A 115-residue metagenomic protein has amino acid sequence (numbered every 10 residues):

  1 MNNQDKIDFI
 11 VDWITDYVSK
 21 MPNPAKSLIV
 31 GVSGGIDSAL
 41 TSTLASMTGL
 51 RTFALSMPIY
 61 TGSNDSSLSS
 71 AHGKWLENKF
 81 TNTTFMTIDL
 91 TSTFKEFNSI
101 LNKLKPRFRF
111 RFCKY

Functional and structural regions predicted by a protein language model:
M1-Y115: ATP-dependent adenylation/nucleotidyltransferase module used to activate substrates
